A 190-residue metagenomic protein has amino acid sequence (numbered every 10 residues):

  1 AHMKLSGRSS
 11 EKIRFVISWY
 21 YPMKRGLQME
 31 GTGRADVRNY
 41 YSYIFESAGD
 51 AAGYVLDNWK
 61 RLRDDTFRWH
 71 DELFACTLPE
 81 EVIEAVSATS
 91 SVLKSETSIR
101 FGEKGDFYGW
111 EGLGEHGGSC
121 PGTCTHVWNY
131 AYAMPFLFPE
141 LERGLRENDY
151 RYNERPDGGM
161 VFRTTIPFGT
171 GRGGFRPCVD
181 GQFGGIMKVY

Functional and structural regions predicted by a protein language model:
A1-S10: Trp/Gly-enriched beta-strand surface patches
S9, I13-R14, Y20, N39 (+1 more regions): Substrate-binding groove/exosite segments of carbohydrate-active enzymes
Y21-M29: Short glycine/proline/serine/threonine-rich loop/turn segments at secondary-structure transition edges
Q28-G33, V37-Y40: C-terminal SET catalytic tail plus cysteine-rich post-SET Zn-binding segment of SAM-dependent SET-domain
